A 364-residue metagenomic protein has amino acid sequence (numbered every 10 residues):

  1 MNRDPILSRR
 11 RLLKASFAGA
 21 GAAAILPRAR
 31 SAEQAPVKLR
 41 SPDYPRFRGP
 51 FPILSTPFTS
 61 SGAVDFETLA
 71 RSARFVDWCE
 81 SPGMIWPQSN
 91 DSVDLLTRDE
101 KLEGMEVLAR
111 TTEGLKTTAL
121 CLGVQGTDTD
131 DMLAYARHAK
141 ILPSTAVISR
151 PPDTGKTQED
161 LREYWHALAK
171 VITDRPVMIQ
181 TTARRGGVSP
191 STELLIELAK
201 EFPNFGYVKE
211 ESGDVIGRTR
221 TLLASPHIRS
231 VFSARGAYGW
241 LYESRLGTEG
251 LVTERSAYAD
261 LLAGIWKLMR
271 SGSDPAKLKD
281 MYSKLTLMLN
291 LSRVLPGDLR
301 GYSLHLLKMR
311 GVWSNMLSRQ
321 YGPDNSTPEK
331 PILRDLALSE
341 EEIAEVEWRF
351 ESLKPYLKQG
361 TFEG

Functional and structural regions predicted by a protein language model:
M1-A20: N-terminal secretory signal peptides and thylakoid transit peptides that target proteins across membranes
R9-R10, A109, K209, L304: Short, cationic motifs built from Arg/Lys/His that form the positively charged side of catalytic pockets
L13, Y258-M269, S273-G364: C-terminal alpha-helical cap/extension of soluble enzyme domains
I25-R28: C-terminal segment of classical bacterial N-terminal signal peptides
S31-Q34: Boundary at the C-terminal end of the N-terminal hydrophobic targeting segment
R40, Y44-T59, A63-G187: Active-site beta->alpha loop and helix N-cap motifs at the rims of alpha/beta catalytic domains
E103, V107-G114, H138-L142, A167 (+6 more regions): Alpha-helical structural signal in soluble globular domains
A183-M288, S292-P296: Catalytic alpha/beta core domains of metabolic enzymes, predominantly
